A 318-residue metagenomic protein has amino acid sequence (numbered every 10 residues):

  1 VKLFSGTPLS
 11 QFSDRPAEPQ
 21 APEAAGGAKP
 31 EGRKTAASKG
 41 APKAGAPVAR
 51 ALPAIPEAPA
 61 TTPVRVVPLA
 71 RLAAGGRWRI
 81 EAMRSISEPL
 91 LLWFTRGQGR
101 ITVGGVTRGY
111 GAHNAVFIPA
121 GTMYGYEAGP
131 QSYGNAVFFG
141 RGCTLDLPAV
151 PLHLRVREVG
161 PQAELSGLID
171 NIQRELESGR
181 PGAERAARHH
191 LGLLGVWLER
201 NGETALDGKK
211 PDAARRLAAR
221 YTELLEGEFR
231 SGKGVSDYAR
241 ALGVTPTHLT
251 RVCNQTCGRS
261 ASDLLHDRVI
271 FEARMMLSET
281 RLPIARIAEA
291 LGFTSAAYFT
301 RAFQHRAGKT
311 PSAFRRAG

Functional and structural regions predicted by a protein language model:
V1, G26-R33, A37-S38, P42 (+1 more regions): …primarily DNA-binding HTH/wHTH and HhH modules…
K2-A58: Membrane-cytosol interface segments
T61-L152, E184: N-terminal regulatory/effector-sensing and dimerization cores that precede helix-turn-helix DNA-binding domains
H113, D237-V244, L249, C253 (+3 more regions): Append "Primarily bacterial transcriptional regulators
V150-G202, T222-E223: Amphipathic alpha-helical segments enriched in hydrophobic/aromatic residues interleaved with Lys/Arg
R174-P181, W197-A205, Y221-G234, V252-C253 (+4 more regions): Basic, amphipathic alpha-helical hairpins
K209-L242, T247, L264-L282: A short, Lys/Arg-enriched amphipathic alpha-helix from helix-turn-helix/homeodomain DNA-binding modules
Q255-S295, R316-G318: Terminal helix-turn-helix DNA-binding modules in bacterial transcription factors
